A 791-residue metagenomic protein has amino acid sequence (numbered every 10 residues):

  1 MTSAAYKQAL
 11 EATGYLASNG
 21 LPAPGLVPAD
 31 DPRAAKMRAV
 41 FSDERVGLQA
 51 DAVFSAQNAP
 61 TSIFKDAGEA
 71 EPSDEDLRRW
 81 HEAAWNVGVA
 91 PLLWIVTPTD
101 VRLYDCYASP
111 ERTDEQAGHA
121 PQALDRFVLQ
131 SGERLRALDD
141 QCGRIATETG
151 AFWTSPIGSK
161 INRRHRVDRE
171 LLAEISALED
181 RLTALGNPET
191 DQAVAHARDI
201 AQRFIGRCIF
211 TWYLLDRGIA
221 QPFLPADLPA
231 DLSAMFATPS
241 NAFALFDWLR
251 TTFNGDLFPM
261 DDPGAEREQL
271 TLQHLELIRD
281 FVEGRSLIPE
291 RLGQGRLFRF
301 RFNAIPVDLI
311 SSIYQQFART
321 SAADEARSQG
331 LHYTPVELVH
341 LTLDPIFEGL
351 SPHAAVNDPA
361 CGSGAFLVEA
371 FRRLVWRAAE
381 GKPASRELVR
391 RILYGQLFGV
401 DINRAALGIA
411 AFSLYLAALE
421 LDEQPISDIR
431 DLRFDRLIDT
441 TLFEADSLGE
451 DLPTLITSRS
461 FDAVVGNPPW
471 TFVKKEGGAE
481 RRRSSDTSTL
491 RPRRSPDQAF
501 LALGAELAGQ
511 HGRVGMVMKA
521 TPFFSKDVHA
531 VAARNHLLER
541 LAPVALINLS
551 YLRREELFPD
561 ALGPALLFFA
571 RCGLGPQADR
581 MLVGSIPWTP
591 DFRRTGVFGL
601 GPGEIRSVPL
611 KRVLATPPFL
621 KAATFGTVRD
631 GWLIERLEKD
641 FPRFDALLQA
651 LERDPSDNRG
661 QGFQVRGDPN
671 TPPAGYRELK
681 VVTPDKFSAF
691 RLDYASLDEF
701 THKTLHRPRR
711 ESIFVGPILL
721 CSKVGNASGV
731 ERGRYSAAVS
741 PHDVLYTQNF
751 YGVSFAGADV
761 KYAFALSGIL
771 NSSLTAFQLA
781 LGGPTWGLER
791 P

Functional and structural regions predicted by a protein language model:
M1-A137: Nucleic acid-processing catalytic cores of prokaryotic defense/repair systems
D66-E82, N86, L92-V96, L103 (+5 more regions): Polybasic, glycine- and aromatic-enriched phosphate-binding surface used to engage nucleic acids
V89, D100-R102, P110-E115, I219 (+10 more regions): Signature of N6-adenine DNA methyltransferases within the class I
P98, A117, P121-F371, V400-A406 (+3 more regions): Preference for the N-terminal adenyl/adenosyl cofactor-binding alpha/beta module
I157-R164, A184-A195, G293-R301, T320-L331 (+9 more regions): Glycine- and acidic
R169-G186, L309-D324, K382-R390, V473-R483 (+4 more regions): Active-site-adjacent bridging/hinge elements
G206-L215, Q315-Q316, F412-L419, F764-N771 (+1 more regions): Short, hydrophobic/amphipathic alpha-helical patches that form generic packing surfaces within helical domains
T334-D451, M518-T521, A532-A533, E539-R540: Conserved S-adenosyl-L-methionine
